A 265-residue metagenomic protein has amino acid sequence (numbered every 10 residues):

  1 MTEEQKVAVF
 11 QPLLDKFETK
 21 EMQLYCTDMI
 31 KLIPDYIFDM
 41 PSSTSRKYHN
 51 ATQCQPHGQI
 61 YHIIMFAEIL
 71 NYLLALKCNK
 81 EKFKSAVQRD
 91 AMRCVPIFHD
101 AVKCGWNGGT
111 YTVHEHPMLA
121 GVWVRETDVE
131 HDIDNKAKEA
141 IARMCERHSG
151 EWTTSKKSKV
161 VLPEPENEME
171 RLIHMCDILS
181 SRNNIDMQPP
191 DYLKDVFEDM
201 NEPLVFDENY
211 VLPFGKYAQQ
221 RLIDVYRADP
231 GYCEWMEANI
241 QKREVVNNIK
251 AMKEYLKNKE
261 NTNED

Functional and structural regions predicted by a protein language model:
M1-G108: Acidic/His-rich, divalent-metal-binding segments that scaffold phosphate/diphosphate chemistry
Q11-L14, A67, N71, A75 (+3 more regions): Amphipathic alpha-helical segments within well-ordered protein domains
H49-H57, Y61-H62, K82-Y192: Divalent metal-dependent catalytic cores for phosphoryl transfer on phosphate-bearing substrates
P117, E208, A218-Q220, Y226-D229: Charged, low-complexity intrinsically disordered segments
M200-A218: Short acidic, Pro/Gly- and aromatic-enriched capping/linker segments at domain boundaries
I223-N248: Short, surface-exposed, low-complexity cationic segments
K242-T262: Long, highly charged low-complexity segments enriched in Glu/Asp and Lys/Arg with interspersed Ser/Thr
